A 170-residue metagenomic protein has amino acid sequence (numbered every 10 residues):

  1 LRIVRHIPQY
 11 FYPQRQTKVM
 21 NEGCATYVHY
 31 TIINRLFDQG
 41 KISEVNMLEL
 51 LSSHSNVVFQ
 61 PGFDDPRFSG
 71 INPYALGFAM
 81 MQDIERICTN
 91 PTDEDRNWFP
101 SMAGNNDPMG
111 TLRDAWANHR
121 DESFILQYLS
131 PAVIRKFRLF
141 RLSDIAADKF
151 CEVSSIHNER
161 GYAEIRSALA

Functional and structural regions predicted by a protein language model:
L1-P8: Active-site-adjacent bridging/hinge elements
Q9, Y30-N34, E85: Sec-exported extracytoplasmic/periplasmic mature domains
F11-E22, P66, G70: Short, charged/polar micro-motifs that form catalytic or ligand-binding hotspots
F11-R15, R35-E44, P91: Inter-helical turn/loop segments and adjacent helix faces that build the functional surface of alpha-helical bundle
M20-I33: An active-site-proximal "capping" alpha-helix that borders the catalytic cofactor pocket
V45-A170: Non-catalytic terminal regions of proteins
